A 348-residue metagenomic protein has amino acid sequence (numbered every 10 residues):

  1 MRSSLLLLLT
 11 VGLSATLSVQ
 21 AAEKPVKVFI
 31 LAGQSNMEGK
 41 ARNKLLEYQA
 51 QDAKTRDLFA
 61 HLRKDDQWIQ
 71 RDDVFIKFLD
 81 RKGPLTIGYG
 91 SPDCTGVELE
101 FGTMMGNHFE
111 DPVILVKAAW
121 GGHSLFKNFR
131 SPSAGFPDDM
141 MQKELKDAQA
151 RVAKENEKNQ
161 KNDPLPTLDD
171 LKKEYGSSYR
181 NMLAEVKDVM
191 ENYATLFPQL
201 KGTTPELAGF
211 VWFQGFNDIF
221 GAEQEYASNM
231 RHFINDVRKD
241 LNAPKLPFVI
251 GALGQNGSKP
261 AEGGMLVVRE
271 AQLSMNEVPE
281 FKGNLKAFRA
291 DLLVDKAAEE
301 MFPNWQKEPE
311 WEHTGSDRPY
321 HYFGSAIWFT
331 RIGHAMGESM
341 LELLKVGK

Functional and structural regions predicted by a protein language model:
S4-T16: Bacterial N-terminal signal peptides
A22-K348: Cell-envelope and extracellular/periplasmic
